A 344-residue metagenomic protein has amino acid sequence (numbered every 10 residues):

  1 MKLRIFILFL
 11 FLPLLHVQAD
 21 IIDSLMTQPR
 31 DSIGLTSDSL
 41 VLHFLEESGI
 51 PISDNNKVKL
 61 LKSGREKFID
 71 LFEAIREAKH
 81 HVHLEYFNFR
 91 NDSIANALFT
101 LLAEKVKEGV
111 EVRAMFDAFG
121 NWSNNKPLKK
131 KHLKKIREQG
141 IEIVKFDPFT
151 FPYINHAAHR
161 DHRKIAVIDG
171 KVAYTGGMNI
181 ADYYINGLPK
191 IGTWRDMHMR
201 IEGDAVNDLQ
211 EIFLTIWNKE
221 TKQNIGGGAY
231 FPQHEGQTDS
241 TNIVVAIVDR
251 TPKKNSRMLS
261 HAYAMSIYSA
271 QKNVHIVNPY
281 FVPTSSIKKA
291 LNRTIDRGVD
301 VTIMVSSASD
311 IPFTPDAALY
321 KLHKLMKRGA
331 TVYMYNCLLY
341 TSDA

Functional and structural regions predicted by a protein language model:
K2-L8: Sec-dependent signal peptide recognition, specifically the positively charged N-region followed immediately by
I5, H16-A344: Charged, low-complexity intrinsically disordered terminal segments
L10-H16: Hydrophobic h-region of N-terminal signal peptides that target proteins for export in Gram-negative bacteria
